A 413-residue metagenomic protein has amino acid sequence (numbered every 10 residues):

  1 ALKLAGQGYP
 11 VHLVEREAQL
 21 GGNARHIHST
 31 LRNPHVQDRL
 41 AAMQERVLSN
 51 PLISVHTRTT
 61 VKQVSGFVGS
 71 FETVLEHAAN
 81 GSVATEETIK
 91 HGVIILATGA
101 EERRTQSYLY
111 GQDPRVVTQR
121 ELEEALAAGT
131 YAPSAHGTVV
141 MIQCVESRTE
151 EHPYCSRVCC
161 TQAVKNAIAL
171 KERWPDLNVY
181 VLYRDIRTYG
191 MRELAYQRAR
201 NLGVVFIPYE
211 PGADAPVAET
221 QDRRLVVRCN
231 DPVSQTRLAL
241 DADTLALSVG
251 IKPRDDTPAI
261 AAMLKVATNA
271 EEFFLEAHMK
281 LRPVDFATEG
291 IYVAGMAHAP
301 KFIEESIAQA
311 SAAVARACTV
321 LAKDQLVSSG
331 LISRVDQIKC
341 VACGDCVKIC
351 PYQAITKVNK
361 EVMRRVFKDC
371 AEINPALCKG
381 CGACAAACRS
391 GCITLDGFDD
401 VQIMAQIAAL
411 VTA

Functional and structural regions predicted by a protein language model:
A1-A413: Residues forming the flavin
